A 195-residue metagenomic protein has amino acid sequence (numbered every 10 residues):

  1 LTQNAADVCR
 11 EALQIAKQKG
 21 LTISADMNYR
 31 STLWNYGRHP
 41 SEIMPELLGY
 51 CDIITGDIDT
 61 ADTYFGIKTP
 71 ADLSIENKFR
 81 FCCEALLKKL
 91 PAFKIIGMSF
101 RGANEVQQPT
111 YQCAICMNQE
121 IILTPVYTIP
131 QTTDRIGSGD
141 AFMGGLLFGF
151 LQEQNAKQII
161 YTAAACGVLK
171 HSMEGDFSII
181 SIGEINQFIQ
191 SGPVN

Functional and structural regions predicted by a protein language model:
L1-I122, T128-P130, S181-Q187, P193: Ribokinase/PfkB-type carbohydrate-kinase core domain
I122, V126-S191: Conserved post-catalytic alpha-helical subdomain immediately downstream of the catalytic base and nucleotide-binding
